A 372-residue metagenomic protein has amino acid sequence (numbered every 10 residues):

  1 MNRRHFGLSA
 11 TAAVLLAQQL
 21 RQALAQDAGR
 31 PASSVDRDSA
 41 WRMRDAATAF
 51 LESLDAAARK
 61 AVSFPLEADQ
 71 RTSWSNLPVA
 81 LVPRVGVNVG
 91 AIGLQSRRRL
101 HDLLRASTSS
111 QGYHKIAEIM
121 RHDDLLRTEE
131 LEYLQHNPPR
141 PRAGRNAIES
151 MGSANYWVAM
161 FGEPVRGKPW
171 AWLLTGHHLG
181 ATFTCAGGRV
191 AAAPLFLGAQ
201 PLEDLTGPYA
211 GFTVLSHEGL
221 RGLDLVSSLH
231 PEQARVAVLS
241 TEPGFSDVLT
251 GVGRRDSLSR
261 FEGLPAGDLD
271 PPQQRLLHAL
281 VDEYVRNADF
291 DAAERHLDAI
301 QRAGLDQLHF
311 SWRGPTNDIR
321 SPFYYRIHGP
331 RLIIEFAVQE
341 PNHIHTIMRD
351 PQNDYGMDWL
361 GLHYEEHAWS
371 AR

Functional and structural regions predicted by a protein language model:
M1-V14: N-terminal secretory signal peptides and thylakoid transit peptides that target proteins across membranes
R3-R4, Q22, R97, Q274: A generic alpha-helix preference that emphasizes hydrophobic side chains
L8, R21-Q22, V236: Intrinsic structural disorder/low-complexity segments
Q19-D27: Signal peptide processing junction and immediate N-terminal pro/mature segment of secreted/exported proteins
D27-A56, K60-S109, Y113-R372: A cross-kingdom marker for long, charged
